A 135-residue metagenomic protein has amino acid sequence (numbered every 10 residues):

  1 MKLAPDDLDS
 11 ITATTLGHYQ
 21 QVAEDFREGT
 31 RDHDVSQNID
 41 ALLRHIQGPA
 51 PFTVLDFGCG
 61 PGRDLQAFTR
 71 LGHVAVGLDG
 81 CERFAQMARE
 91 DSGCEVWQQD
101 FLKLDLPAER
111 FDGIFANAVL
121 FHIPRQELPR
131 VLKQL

Functional and structural regions predicted by a protein language model:
K2-P49: Conserved class I S-adenosyl-L-methionine
L42, Q134-L135: Class I S-adenosylmethionine-dependent transferase superfamily signal
P51-T53: Nucleotide donor/acceptor-binding cores
L55, P61-K103: Class I SAM-dependent methyltransferase SAM/SAH-binding core
L102-G113: A short acidic, Gly/Pro-enriched loop at the edge of an enzyme's catalytic core that lines a small-molecule cofactor
A116-N117: A short beta-strand submotif of the Rossmann-like class I SAM-dependent methyltransferase core that lines
L120: Conserved SAM-binding site of S-adenosyl-L-methionine-dependent methyltransferases, i.e., the hydrophobic residues
I123-Q134: A short, conserved alpha-helix within the catalytic core of class I
